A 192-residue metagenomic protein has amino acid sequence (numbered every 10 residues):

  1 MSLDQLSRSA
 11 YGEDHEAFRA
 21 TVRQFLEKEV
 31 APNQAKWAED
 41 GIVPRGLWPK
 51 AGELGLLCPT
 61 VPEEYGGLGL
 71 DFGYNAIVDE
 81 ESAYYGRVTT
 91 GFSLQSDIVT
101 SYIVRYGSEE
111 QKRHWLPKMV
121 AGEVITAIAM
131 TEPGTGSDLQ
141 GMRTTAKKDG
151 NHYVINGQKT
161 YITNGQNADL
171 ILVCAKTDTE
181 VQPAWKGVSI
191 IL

Functional and structural regions predicted by a protein language model:
M1-A17: Intrinsic disorder at enzyme termini
G12-E27, N33: Mature N-terminal segment immediately following signal peptide/propeptide cleavage in secreted/periplasmic
P32-L54: Short secondary-structure junction/hinge motifs that connect adjacent elements
E53-E123, N164-L170: Internal helix-loop-helix
G122-M130, L172-C174: A short, Trp-centered hydrophobic/proline-enriched beta-strand micro-motif
G134-M142: Active-site-adjacent elements of ketosynthase-type condensing enzymes
T144-K147: A structural signal for short hydrophobic beta-strand segments in well-ordered beta-sheet cores
H152, N156-L192: A short core secondary-structure module
